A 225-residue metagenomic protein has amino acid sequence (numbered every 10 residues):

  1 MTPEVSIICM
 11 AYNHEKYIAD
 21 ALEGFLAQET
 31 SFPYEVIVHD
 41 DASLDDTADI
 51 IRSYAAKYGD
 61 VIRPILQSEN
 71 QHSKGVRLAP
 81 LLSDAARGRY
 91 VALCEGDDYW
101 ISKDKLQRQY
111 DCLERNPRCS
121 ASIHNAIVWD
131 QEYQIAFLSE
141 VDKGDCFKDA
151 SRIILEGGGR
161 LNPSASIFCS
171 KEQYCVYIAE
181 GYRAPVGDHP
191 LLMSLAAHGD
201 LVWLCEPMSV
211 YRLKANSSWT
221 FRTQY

Functional and structural regions predicted by a protein language model:
P3-S6, E35, P190: Cell-envelope/extracellular polymer assembly enzymes that use nucleotide-activated donors
N13, F25, D41-A42: Conserved short acidic donor-positioning loop in nucleotide-sugar-dependent glycosyltransferases
E23-P33: Short, acidic, metal-binding catalytic loop of nucleotide-sugar glycosyltransferases
D40-D49, E69, E95: A conserved acidic beta->alpha catalytic loop
Q67-A86, R108: Glycine-rich, basic loop-to-helix element that forms the pyrophosphate-binding segment of sugar-nucleotide handling
D84, H124, V141-Y225: Conserved nucleotide-sugar donor-binding catalytic segment
V91: Short aromatic/hydrophobic "clamp" motif used to bind/position activated sugar donors
D104-F137: Conserved donor NDP-sugar-binding/catalytic core segment of glycosyltransferases
